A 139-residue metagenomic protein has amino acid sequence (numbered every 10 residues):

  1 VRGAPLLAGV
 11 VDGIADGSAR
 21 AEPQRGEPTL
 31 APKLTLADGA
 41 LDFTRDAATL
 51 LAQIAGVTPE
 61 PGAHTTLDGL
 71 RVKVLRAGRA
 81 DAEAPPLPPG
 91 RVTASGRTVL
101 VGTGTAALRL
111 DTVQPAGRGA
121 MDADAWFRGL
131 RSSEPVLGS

Functional and structural regions predicted by a protein language model:
V1, S18, A31, R71-V74 (+1 more regions): Structured catalytic/nucleic-acid-binding cores of DNA maintenance enzymes
V1-A19: Conserved anion/nucleotide-ligand pocket segment
A8-D12, P32, A52-A55, R128: Generic alpha-helical structural context detector
G13, R25, D68-G69: Residue-level signal for alpha-helical context at structural boundaries
A21-R25, A94-R97: Short hydrophobic/aromatic-rich motifs at helix boundaries and adjacent loops
E22-L41: Flexible, acidic loop-helix segments that line cofactor/substrate-binding pockets
D38, F43-S139: An anion-binding loop in the catalytic cleft
